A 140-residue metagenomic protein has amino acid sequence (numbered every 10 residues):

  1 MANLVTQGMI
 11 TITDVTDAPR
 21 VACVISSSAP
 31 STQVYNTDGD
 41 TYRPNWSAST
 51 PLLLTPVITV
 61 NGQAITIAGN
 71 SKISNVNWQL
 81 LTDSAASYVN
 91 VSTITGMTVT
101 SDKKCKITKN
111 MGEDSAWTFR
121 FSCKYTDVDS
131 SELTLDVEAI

Functional and structural regions predicted by a protein language model:
A2-I140: Ser/Thr/Pro/Gly-rich low-complexity disordered regions
